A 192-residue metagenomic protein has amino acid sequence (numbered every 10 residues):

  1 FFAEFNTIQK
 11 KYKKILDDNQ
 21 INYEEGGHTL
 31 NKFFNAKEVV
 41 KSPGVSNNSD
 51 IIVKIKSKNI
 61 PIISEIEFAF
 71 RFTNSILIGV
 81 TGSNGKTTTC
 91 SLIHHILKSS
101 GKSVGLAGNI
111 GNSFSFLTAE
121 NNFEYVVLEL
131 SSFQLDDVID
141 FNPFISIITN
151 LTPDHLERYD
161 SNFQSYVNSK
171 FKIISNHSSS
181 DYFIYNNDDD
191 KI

Functional and structural regions predicted by a protein language model:
F1-K14: NAD(P)-binding Rossmann-fold cofactor-contacting core
A3, G26-G27, I66: Short beta->alpha connector loops at strand-helix junctions that form conserved, small/polar/Pro-enriched
K11-I21, E120-N121: Short, conserved SAM-binding/catalytic segment of Class I S-adenosyl-L-methionine-dependent methyltransferases
D17-K32, V167: Glycine-rich, highly charged phosphate/nucleotide-binding loops
N19, K37-E38: Residue-level marker of intrinsically disordered, low-complexity segments enriched for small/polar residues
L30-A36, P43-N187, K191: Phosphate-binding loop of NTP-binding sites
